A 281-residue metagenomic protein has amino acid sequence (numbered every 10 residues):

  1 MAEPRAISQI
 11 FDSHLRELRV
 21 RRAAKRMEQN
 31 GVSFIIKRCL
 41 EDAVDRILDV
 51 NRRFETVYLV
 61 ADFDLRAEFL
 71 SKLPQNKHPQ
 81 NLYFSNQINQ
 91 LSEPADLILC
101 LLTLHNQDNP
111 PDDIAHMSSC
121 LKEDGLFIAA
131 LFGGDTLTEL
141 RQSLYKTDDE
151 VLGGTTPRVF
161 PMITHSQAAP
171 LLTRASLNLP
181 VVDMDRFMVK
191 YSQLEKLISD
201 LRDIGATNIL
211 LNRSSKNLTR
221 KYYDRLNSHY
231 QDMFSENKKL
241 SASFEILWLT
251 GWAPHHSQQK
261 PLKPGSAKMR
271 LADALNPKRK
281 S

Functional and structural regions predicted by a protein language model:
A2-R52: Class I SAM-dependent methyltransferase Rossmann-like catalytic core, especially the SAM/SAH-binding loop
V44, L48, A175, S192-S281: C-terminal lobe and adjacent flexible extensions of AdoMet/dcAdoMet transferase-like proteins
D64-N76: Conserved SAM-binding loop of SAM-dependent methyltransferases across substrates and taxa, primarily the Class I
N89-I98: A short acidic, Gly/Pro-enriched loop at the edge of an enzyme's catalytic core that lines a small-molecule cofactor
L102-H105: Short catalytic micro-motifs in class I SAM-dependent methyltransferases
P111-L126: A short glycine-rich, Lys/Arg-flanked "PGG" loop and its adjoining helix->strand segment in the class I
D124-G134: Conserved beta-strand signature within the Rossmann-like core of class I S-adenosyl-L-methionine
F132-K196, I204-K216: Conserved catalytic/acceptor-binding region of the Class I
